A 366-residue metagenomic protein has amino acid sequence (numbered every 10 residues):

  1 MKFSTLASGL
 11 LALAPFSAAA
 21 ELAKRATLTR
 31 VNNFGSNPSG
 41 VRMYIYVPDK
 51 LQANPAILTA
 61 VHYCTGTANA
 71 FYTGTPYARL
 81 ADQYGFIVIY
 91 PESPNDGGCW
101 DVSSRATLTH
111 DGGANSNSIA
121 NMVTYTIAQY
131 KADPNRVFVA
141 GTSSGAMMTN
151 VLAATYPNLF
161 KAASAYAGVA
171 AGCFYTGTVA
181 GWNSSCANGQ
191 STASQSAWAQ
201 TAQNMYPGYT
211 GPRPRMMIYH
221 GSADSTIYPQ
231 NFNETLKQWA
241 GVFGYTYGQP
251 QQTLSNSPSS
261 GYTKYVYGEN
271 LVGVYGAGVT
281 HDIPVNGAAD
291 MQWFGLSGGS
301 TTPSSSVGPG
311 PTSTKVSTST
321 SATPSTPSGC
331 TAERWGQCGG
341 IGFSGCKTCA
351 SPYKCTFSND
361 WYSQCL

Functional and structural regions predicted by a protein language model:
K2-I57, Q83, N135, A140-S144 (+7 more regions): A domain-start/cap signature at the N-terminus of enzymes
A19, R25, T301-R334, C355-T356: Fungal extracellular Ser/Thr-rich, low-complexity intrinsically disordered regions
L51-G98, C173, I283: Short substrate-entry loop that stabilizes the transition state in hydrolases
E92-A114, T176-G177: Cap/lid segment of the alpha/beta-hydrolase catalytic domain
T107-Y130, V151: Alpha/beta-hydrolase active-site loop
V139-G141, Y166, Y219: Short beta-strand immediately N-terminal to the catalytic nucleophile in serine-hydrolase-like folds
A146-N158, S164: Short glycine-enriched nucleophile-adjacent loop and the immediately C-terminal alpha-helix near the catalytic center
M217-H220, D224: Short beta-strand/loop motif that positions the catalytic acidic residue of the alpha/beta-hydrolase fold
